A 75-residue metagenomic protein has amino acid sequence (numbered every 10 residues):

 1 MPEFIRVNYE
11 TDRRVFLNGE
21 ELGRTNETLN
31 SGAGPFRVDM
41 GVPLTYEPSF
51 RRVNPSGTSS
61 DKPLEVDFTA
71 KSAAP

Functional and structural regions predicted by a protein language model:
M1-P75: Short loop/turn and low-complexity linker motifs enriched in small/turn-promoting residues
